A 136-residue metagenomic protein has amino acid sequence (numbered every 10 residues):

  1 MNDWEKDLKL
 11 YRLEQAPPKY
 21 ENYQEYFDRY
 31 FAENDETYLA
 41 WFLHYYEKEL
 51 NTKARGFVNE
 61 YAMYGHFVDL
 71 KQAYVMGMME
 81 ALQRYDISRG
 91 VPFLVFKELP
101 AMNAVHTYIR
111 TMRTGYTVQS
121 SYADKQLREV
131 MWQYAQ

Functional and structural regions predicted by a protein language model:
M1-Q72, L82-I87, V91, H106-R110: Extreme N-terminal regulatory/targeting segments of RNA polymerase sigma factors
E5-Y11, Q72, M78-Q136: Promoter-recognition and DNA-melting modules of sigma-like transcription initiation factors and their functional
